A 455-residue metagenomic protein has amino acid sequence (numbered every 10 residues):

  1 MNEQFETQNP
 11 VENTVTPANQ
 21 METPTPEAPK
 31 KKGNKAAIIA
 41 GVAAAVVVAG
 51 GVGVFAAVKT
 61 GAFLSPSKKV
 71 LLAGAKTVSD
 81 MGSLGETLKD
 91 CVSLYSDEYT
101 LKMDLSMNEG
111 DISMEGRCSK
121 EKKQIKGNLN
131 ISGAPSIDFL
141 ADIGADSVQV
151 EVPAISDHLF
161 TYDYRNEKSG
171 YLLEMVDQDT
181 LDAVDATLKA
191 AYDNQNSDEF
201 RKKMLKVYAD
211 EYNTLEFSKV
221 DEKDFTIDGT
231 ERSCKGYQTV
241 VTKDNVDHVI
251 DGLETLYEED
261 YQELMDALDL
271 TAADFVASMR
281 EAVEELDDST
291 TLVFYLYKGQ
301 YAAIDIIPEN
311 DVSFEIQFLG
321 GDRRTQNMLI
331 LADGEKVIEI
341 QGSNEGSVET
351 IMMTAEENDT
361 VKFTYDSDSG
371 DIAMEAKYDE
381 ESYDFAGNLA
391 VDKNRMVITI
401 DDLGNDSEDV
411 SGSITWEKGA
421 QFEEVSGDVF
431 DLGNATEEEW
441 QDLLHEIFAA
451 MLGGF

Functional and structural regions predicted by a protein language model:
M1-A28: N-terminal targeting leaders characterized by basic, low-complexity, disordered sequences that direct proteins
N2, T25-G41, V58-T60, L64-S65: Short, low-complexity patches enriched in S/T/P/G
T7, V11, P17, K32 (+3 more regions): Intrinsically disordered, low-complexity peptide-like regions
A40-V54: Core hydrophobic alpha-helical transmembrane segments of single-pass membrane proteins
G53-F455: Subset-of-secretome marker
